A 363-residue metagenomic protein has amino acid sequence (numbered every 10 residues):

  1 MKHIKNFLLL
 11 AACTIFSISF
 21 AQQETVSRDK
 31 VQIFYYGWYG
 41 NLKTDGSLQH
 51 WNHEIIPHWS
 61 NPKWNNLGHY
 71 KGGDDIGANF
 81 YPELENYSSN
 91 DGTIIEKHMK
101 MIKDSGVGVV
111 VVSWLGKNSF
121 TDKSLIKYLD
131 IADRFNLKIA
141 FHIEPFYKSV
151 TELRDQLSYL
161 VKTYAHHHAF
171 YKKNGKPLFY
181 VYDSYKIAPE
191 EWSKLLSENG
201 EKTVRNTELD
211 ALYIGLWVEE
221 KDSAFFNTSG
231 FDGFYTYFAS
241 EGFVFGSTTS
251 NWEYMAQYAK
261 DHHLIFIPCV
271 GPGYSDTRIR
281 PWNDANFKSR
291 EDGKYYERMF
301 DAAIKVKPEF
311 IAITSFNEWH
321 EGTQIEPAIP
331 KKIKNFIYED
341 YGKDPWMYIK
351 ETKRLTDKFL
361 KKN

Functional and structural regions predicted by a protein language model:
M1-Q23: Bacterial Sec-dependent N-terminal signal peptides
Q22-N363: Glycan-processing catalytic domains of CAZymes
